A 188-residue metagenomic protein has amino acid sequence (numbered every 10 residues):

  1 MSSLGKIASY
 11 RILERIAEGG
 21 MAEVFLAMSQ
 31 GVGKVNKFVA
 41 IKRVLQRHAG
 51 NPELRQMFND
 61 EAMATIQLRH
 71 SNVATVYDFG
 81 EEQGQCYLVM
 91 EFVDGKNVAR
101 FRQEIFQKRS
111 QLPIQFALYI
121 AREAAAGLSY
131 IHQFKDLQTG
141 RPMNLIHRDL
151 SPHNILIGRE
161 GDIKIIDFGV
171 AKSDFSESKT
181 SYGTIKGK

Functional and structural regions predicted by a protein language model:
M1-K188: Conserved ATP-binding/catalytic core of the eukaryotic-like protein kinase fold, especially serine/threonine kinases
